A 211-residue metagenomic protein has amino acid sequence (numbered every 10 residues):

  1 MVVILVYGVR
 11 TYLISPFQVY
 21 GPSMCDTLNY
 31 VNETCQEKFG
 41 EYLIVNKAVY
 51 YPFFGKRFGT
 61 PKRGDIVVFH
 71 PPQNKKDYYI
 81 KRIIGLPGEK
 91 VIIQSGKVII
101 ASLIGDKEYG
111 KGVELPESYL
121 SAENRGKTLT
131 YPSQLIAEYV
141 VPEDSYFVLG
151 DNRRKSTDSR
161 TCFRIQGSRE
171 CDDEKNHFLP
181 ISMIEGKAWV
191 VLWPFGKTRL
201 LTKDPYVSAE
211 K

Functional and structural regions predicted by a protein language model:
G8, Y12-K211: Soluble "head" domains of membrane/secretory-pathway proteins
